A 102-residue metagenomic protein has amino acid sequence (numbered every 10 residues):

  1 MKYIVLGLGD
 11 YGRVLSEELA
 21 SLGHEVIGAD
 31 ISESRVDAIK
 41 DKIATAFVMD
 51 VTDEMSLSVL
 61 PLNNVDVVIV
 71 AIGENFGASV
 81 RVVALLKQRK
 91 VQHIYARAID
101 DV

Functional and structural regions predicted by a protein language model:
M1-V102: Cytosolic regulatory regions of ion transport systems
